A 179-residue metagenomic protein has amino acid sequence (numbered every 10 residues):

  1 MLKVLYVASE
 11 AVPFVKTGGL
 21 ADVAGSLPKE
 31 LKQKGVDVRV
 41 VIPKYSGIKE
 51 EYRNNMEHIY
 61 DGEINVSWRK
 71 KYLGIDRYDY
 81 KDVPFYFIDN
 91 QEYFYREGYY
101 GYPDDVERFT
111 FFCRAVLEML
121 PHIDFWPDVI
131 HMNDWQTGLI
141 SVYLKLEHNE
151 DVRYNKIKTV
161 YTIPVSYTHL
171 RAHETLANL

Functional and structural regions predicted by a protein language model:
M1-D76: N-terminal subdomain of nucleotide-sugar transferases
K44-I123: A conserved catalytic-core segment of Leloir-type glycosyltransferases
C113-M119, G138-H148: Short, well-ordered amphipathic alpha-helices
M132-T137: Short His-centered aromatic/hydrophobic patch
N155-I157: A short helix->loop->beta-strand "cap" motif at the edges of active sites that frequently abuts
T168-A177: Conserved small/polar residues in nucleotide/adenosyl-binding loops
